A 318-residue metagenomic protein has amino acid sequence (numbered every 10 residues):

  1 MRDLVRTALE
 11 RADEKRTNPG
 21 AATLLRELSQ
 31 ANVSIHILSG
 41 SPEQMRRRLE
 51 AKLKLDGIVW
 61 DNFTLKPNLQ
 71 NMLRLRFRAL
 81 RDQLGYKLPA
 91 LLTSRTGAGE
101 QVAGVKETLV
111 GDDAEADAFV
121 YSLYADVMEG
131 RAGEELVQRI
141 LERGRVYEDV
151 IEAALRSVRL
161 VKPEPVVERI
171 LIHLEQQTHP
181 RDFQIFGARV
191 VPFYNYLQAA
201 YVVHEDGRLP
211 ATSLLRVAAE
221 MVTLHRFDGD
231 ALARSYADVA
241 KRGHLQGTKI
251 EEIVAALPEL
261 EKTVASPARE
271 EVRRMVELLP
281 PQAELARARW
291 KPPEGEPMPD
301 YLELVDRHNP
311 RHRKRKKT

Functional and structural regions predicted by a protein language model:
M1-D3, Y121: Asp-based phosphoryl-transfer active-site loop
D3-L9, L73-F77: Short acidic, glycine/proline-rich loop/turn micro-motifs
L9-I35, E43, R47, G85: Short, acidic loop-to-helix structural element flanking the phosphoryl-transfer center in phosphate-processing enzymes
P42-T318: C-terminal cap/substrate-recognition subdomain and adjoining C-terminal extension of metal-dependent phosphatase-like
